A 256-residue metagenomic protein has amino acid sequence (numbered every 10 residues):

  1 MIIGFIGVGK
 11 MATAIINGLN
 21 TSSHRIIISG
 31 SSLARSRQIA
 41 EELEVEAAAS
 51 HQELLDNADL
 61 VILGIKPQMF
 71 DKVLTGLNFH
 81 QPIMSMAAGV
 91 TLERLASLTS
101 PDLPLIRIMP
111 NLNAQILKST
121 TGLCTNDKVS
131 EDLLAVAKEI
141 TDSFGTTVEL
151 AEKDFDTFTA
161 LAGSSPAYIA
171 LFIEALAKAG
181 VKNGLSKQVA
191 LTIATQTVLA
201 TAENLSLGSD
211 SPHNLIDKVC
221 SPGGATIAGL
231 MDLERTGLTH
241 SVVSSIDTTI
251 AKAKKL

Functional and structural regions predicted by a protein language model:
M1-G4: Extreme N-terminal starter segment of soluble prokaryotic enzymes
V8-G9: Glycine-rich Rossmann-fold phosphate-binding loop(s) that bind the pyrophosphate of adenine dinucleotide cofactors
A12: Catalytic nucleophile loop
I15-L19, I27, L33-A34, A40-L43 (+1 more regions): Rossmann-like NAD(P)(H) cofactor-binding subdomain of soluble oxidoreductases
I26, S36, L54, S186-A194 (+2 more regions): Small-residue helix-packing motif on alpha-helices
R94-P104, T120-F158, A170-L207, K252 (+1 more regions): Internal alpha-helical scaffold of NAD(P)-dependent oxidoreductase catalytic cores
F158-A167, I216: A short glycine-threonine-serine/GTX helix/turn-capping micro-motif
T195, L199-L256: NAD(P)-dependent Rossmann-like dehydrogenase/reductase catalytic/cofactor-binding core
